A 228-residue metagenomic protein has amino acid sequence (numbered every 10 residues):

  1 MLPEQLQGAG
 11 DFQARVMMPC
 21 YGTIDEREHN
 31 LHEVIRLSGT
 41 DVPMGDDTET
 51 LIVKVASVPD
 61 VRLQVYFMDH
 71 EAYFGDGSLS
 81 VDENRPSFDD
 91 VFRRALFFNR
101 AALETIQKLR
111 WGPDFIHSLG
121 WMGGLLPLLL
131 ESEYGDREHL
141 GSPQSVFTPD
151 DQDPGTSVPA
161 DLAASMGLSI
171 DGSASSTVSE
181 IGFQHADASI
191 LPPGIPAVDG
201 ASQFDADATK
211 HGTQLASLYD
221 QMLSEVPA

Functional and structural regions predicted by a protein language model:
M1-A228: Catalytic cores of nucleotide-sugar-dependent glycosyltransferases that transfer UDP/GDP/TDP-activated
